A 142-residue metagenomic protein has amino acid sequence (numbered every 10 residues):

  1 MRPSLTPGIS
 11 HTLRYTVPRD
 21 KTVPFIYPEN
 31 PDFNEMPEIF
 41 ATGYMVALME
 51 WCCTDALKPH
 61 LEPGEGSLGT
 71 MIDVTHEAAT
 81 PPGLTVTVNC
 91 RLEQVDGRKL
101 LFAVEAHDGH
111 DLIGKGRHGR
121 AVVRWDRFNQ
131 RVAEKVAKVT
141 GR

Functional and structural regions predicted by a protein language model:
R2-F40: Catalytic strand-loop segment that frames the active site of acyl-thioester-processing enzymes
I9-L13, L68-I72, L84-V88, R98-L100 (+1 more regions): A generic structural signal for short beta-strands and their flanking turns/coil linkers
R14-P18, T75, R117-A121: Generic structural detector for well-ordered beta-strands
I39-A47: Short, conserved micro-motifs enriched in small and acidic residues
C53-T87: Hydrophobic beta-strand-centered segment that forms part of the acyl-chain substrate-binding groove
V74-G109: Hydrophobic beta-sheet segments that form the core/acyl-binding groove of ACP/CoA-dependent acyl-chain-processing
E105-R124: Mixed-charge, glycine-accented linear interaction segment located at domain edges/termini
G119-R142: C-terminal output/interaction extensions
